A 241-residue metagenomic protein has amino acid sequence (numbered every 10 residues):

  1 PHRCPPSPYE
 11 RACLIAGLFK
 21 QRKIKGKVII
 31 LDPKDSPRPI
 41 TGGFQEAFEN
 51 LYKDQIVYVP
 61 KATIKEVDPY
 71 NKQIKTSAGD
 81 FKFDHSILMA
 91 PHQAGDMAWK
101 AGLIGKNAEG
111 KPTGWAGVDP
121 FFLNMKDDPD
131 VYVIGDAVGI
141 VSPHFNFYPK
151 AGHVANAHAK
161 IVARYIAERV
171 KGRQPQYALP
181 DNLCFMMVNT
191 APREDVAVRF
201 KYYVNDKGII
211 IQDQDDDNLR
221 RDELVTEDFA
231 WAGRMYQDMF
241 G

Functional and structural regions predicted by a protein language model:
P1-P5: Rossmann-like flavin
Y9-F19, A163-A167: Short, well-ordered amphipathic alpha-helices
G17-G114, Q174: A Rossmann-like FAD-binding core segment of flavoenzymes
V28-K34, D181-N189: Extended hydrophobic secondary-structure segments that form protein cores and membrane-embedded regions
K82-H85, M89-A157: FAD-site-proximal beta/loop scaffold in flavoenzymes
G114-V133, A178, N189-G208: FAD-binding beta-loop-beta segment adjacent to the flavin cofactor pocket
I134, V138-P180, M186-V188: A conserved FAD-binding loop/helix module that cradles the flavin
D195-G241: C-terminal auxiliary extensions adjacent to catalytic cores
